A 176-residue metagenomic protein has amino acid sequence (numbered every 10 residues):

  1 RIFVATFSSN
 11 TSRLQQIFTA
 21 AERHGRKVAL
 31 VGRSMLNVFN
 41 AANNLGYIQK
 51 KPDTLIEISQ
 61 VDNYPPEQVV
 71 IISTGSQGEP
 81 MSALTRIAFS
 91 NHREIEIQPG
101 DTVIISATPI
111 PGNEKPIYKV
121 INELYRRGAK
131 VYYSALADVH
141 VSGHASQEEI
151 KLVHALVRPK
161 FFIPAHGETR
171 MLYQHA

Functional and structural regions predicted by a protein language model:
R1-A176: Acidic/His-rich, metal-assisted hydrolase cores and their charged scaffolds
